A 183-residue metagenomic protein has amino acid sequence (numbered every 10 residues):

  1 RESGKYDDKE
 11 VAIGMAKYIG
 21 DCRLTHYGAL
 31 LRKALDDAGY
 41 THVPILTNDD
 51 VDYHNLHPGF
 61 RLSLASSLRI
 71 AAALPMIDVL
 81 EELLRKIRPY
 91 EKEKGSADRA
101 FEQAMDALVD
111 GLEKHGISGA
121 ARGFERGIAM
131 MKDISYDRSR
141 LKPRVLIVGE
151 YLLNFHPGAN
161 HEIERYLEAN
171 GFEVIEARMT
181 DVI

Functional and structural regions predicted by a protein language model:
R1-I183: An N-terminal assembly and electron-transfer interface module characteristic of large anaerobic redox and radical
